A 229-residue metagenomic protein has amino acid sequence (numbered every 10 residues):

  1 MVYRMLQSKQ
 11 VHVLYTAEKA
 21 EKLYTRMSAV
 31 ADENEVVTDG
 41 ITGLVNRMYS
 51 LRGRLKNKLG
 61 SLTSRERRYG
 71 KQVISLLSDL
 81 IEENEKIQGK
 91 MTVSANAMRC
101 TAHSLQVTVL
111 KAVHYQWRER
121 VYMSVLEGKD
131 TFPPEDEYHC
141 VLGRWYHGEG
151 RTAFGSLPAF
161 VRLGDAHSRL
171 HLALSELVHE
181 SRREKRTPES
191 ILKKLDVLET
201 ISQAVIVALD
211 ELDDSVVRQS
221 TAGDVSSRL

Functional and structural regions predicted by a protein language model:
M1-L229: N-terminal membrane-sensor/transducer module of prokaryotic signaling receptors
